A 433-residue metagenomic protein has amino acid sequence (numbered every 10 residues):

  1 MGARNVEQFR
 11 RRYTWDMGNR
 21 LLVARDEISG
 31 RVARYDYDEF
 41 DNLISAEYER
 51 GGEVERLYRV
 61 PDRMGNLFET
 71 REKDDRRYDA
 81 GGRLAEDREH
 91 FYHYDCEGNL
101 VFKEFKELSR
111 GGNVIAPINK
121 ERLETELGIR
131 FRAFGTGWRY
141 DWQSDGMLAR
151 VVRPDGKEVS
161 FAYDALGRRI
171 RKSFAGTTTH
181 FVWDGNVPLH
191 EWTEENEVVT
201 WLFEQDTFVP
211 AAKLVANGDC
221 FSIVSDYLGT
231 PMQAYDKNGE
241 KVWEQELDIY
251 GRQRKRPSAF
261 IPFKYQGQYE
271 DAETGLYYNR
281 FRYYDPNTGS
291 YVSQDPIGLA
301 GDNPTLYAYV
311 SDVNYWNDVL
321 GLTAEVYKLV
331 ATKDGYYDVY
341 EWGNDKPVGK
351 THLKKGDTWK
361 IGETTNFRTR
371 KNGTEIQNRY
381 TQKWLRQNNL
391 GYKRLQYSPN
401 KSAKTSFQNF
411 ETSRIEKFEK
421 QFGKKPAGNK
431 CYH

Functional and structural regions predicted by a protein language model:
M1-R10, K106-G137, G343-H352: Intrinsically disordered, low-complexity Ser/Thr- and acidic-rich flexible linkers and loops, especially at boundaries
M1-V6, M17, V23-S29, S45-G51 (+12 more regions): Beta-turn initiation residues at beta-strand->coil junctions
Y13, Y35, Y58-R59, D75-R76 (+11 more regions): A residue-level detector for well-ordered beta-strand positions
D16, E27, D38, D62 (+15 more regions): Short, acidic, Ser/Thr-enriched surface-loop or helix-capping motifs
R63, K73-A80, K213-F281, S311-W316: A motif-centric feature for acidic-aromatic and gly/ser/thr-rich catalytic loops and repeats
K103, A234, R252-Q253, R282-V292 (+2 more regions): Short, low-complexity export/processing leader segments characterized by acidic and small residues
L322-N409, N429-H433: GIY-YIG nuclease catalytic motif and its immediate N-terminal context
